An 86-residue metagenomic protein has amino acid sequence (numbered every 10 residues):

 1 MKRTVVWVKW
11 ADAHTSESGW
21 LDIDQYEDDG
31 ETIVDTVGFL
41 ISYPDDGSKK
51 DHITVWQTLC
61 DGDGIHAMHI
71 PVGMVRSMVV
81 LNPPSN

Functional and structural regions predicted by a protein language model:
K2-N86: Conserved RNA-binding domains used in RNP assembly and mRNA/RNA metabolism
